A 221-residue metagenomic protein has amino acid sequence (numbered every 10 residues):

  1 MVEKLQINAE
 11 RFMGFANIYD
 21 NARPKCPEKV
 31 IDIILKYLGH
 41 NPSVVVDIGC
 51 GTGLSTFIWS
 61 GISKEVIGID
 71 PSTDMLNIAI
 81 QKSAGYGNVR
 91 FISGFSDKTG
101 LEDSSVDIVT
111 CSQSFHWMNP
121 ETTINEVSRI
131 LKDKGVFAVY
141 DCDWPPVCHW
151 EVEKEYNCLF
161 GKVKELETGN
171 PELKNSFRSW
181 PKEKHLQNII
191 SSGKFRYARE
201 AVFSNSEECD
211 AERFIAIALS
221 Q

Functional and structural regions predicted by a protein language model:
M13-P24: Class I SAM-dependent methyltransferase Rossmann-like catalytic core, especially the SAM/SAH-binding loop
P24-S43: Conserved alpha-helix/loop element of class I SAM-dependent methyltransferases that forms part of the SAM/SAH-binding
V46, T52-K98: Class I SAM-dependent methyltransferase SAM/SAH-binding core
T99-I108: A short acidic, Gly/Pro-enriched loop at the edge of an enzyme's catalytic core that lines a small-molecule cofactor
D107-E121: A short SAM/SAH-binding and catalytic strip from SAM-dependent methyltransferases
T122-D133: A short glycine-rich, Lys/Arg-flanked "PGG" loop and its adjoining helix->strand segment in the class I
K132-N205: Conserved catalytic/acceptor-binding region of the Class I
A198-Q221: C-terminal helical/coil "lid" or tail adjacent to the Rossmann-like core of SAM-dependent
